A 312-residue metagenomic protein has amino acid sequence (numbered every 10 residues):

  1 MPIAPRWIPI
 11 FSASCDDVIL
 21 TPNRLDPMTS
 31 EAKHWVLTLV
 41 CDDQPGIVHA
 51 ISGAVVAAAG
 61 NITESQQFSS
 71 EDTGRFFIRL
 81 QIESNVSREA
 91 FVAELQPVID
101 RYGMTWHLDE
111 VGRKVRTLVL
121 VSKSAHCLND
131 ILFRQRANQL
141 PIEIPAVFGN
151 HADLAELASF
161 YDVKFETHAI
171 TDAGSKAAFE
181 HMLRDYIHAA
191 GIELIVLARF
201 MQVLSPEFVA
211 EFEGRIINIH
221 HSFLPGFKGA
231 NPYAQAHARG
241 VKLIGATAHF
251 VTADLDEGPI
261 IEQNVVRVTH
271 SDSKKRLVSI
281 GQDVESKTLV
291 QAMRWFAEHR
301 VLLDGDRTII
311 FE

Functional and structural regions predicted by a protein language model:
R24, F68-E312: One-carbon transfer enzymes
E31-D42: Short glycine-/aliphatic-rich beta-strand segments at the starts of folded cytosolic domains
Q44-E64: Short amphipathic alpha-helix segments
